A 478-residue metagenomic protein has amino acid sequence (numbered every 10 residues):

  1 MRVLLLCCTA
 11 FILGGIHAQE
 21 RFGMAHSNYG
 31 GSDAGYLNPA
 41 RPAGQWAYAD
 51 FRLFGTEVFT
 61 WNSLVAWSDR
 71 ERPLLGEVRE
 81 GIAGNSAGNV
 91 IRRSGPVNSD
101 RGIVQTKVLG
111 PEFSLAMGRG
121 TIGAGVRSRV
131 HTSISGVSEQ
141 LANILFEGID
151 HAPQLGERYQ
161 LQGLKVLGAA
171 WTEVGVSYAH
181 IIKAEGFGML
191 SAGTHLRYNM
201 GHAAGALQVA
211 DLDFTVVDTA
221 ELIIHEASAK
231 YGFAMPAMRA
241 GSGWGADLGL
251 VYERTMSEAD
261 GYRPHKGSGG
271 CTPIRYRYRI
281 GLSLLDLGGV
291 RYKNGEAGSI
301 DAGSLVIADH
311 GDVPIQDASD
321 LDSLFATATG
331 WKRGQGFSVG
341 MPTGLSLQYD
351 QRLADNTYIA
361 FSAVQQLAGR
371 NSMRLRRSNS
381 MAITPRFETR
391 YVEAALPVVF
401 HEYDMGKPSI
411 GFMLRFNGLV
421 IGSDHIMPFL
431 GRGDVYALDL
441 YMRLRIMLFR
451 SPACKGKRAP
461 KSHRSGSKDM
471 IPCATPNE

Functional and structural regions predicted by a protein language model:
M1-G23, E478: Bacterial Sec-dependent N-terminal signal peptides
Q19-E478: Subset of outer-membrane beta-barrel
